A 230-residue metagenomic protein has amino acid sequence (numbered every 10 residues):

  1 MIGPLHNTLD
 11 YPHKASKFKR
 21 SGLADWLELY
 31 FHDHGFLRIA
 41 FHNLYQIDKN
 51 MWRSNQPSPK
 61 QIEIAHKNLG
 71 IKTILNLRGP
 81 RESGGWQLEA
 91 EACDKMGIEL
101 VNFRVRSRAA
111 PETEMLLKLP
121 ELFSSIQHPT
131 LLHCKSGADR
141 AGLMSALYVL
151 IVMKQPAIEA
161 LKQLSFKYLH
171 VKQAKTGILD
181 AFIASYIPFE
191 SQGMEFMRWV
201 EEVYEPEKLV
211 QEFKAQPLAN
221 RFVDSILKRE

Functional and structural regions predicted by a protein language model:
M1-T130, L143-E230: Cys-dependent protein tyrosine phosphatase-like superfamily
C134: Short cysteine clusters
G137: Substrate/cofactor-recognition hotspot
R140: Active-site adenylate/phosphate-handling loop in enzymes that bind or generate adenylated species
